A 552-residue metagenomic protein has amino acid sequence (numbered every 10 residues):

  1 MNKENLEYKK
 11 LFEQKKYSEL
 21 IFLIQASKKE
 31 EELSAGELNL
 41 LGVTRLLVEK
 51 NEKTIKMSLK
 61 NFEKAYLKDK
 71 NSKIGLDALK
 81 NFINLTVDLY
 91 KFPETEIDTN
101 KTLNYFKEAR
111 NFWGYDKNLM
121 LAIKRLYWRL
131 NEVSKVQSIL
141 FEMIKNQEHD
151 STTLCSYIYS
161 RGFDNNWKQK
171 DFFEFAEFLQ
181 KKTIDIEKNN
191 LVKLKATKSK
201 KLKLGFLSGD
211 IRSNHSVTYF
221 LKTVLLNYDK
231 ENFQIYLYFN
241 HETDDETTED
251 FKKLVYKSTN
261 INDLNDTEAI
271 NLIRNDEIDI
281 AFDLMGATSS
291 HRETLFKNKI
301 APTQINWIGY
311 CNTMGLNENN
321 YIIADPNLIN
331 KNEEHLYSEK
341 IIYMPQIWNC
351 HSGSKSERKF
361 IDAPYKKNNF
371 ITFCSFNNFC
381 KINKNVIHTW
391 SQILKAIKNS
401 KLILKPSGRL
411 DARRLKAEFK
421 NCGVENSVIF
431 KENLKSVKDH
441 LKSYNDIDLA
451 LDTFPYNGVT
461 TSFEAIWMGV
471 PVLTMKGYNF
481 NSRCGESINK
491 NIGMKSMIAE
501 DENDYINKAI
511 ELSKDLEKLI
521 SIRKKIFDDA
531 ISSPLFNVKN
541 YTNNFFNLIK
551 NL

Functional and structural regions predicted by a protein language model:
M1-F370, N378, H388, N421-C422 (+5 more regions): Alpha-helical solenoid repeat scaffolds of the TPR/TPR-like class and their adjacent stem/linker regions that mediate
N232-Q234, S391-N421, N426: A conserved nucleotide-sugar
M285, D452-G458, K476: Short Ser/Thr-rich beta->loop micro-motif in glycosyltransferases that lines and helps position the nucleotide-sugar
L451, A465: Donor-sugar nucleotide-binding helix/loop cap in glycosyltransferases
I466-W467, K490: Short alpha-helix at the nucleotide-sugar/activated-sugar donor binding site of glycosyltransferases and closely
P471-F480: Short hydrophobic beta-strand element within catalytic cores of glycosyltransferases and related nucleotide-activated
S482-G493: Short acidic/histidine- and often glycine-rich active-site loop of Leloir-type glycosyltransferases that engages
